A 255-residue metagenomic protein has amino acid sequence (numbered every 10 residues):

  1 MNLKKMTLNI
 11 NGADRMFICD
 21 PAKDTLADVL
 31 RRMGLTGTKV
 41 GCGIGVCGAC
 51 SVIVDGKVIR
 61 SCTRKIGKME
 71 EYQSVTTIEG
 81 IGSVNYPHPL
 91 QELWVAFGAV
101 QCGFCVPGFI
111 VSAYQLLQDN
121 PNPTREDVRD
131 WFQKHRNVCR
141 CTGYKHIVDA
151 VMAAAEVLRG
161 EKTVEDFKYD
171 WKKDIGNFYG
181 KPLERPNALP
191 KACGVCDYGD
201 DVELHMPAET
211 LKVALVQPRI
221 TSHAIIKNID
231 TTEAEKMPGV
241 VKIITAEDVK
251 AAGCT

Functional and structural regions predicted by a protein language model:
M1-G180, L189-P190: Signature of N-terminal electron-transfer/Fe-S-associated modules in redox systems
E156-T255: Flexible, low-hydrophobicity surface segments
